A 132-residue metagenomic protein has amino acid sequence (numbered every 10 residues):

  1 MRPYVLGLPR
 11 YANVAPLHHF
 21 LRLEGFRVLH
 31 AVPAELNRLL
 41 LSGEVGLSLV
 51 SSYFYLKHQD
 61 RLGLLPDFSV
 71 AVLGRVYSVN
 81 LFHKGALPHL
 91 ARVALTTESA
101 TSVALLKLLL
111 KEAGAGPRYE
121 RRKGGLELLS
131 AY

Functional and structural regions predicted by a protein language model:
M1-Y132: Domain-level signature for soluble enzymes in the chorismate/prephenate branch of the shikimate pathway
